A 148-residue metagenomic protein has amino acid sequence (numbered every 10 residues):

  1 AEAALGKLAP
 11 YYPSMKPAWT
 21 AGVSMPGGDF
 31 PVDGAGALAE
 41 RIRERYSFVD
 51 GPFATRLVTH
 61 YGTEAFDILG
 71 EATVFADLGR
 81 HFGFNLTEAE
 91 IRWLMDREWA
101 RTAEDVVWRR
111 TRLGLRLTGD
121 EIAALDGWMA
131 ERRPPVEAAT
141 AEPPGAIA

Functional and structural regions predicted by a protein language model:
A1-A148: C-terminal accessory subdomains/tails of enzymes that are appended
